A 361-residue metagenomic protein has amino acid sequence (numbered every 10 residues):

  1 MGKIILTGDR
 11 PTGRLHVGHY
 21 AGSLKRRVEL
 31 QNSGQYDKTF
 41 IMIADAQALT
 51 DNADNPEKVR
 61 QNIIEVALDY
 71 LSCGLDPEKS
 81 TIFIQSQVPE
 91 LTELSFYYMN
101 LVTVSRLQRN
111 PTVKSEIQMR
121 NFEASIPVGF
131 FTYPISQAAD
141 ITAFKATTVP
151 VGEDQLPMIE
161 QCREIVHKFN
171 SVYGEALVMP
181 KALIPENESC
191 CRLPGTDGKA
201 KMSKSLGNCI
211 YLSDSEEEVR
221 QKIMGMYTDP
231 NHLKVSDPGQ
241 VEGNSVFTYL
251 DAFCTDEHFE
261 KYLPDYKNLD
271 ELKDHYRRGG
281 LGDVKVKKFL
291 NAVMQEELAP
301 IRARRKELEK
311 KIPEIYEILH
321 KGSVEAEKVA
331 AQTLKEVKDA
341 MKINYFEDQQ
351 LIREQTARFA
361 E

Functional and structural regions predicted by a protein language model:
M1-G2, K328: N-terminal amphipathic alpha-helix/helix-capping segment at the start of soluble metabolic enzymes
G2-A139, E296-L298, R302, K306: N-terminal Rossmann-like or analogous alpha/beta NTP/dinucleotide-binding catalytic cores that position adenine
V113-S115, M119-F169, Y173, P194-G195: Internal, conserved structured core segments that host functional sites
P157, R163-E361: Conserved nucleotide- and phosphate/pyrophosphate-binding catalytic cores in adenylate/nucleotidyl-handling enzymes
